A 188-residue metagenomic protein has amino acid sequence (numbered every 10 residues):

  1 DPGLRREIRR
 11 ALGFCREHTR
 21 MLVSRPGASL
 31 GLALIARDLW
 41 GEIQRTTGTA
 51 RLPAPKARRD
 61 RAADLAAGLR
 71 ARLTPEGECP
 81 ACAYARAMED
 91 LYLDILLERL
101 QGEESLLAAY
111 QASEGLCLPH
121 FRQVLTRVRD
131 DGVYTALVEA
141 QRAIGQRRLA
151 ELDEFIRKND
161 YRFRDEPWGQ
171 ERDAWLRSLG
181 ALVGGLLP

Functional and structural regions predicted by a protein language model:
D1-G115, P119-P188: Intrinsically disordered, low-complexity regulatory regions of eukaryotic proteins
